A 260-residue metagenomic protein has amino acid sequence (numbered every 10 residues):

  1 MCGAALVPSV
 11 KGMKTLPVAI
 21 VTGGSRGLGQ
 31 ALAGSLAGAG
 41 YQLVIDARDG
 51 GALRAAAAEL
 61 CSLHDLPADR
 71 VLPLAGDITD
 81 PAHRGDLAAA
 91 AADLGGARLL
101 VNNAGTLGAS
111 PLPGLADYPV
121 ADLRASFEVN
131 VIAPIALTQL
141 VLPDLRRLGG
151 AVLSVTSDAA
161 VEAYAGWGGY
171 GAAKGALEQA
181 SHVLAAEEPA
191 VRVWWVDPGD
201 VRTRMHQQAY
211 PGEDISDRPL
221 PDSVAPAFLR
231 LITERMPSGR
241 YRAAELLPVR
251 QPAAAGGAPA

Functional and structural regions predicted by a protein language model:
S25-R26: Conserved glycine-rich cofactor-binding loop
A39-A56: Conserved glycine-rich Rossmann-like NAD(P)H-binding loop of the short-chain dehydrogenase/reductase
G50-G51, A75-L87: The beta1-alpha1 cofactor-binding region of Rossmann-like NAD(H)/NADP(H)-dependent oxidoreductases
A89, P111-D117, A121-E128: Active-site Tyr-X3-Lys motif and surrounding loop/helix of classical short-chain dehydrogenase/reductase
T106-L107, G114-V120, G149-A176, S181-P189 (+1 more regions): Catalytic loop of short-chain dehydrogenase/reductase
T138-Q139, H182: A short, exposed helix-loop element centered on a Lys and neighboring polar residues
A190-V191, W195-T203, P211-A260: C-terminal helical subdomain
